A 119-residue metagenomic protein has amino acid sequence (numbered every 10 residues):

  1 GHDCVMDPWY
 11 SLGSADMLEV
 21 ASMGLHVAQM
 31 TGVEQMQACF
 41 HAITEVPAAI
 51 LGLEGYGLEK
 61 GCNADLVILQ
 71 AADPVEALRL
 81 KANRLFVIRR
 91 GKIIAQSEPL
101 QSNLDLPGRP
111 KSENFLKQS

Functional and structural regions predicted by a protein language model:
G1-L69: His/Asp/Glu-enriched, well-ordered alpha-helical/loop segment that forms or immediately abuts the divalent-metal
F40-S119: Active-site microenvironment of metallo-dependent hydrolases
